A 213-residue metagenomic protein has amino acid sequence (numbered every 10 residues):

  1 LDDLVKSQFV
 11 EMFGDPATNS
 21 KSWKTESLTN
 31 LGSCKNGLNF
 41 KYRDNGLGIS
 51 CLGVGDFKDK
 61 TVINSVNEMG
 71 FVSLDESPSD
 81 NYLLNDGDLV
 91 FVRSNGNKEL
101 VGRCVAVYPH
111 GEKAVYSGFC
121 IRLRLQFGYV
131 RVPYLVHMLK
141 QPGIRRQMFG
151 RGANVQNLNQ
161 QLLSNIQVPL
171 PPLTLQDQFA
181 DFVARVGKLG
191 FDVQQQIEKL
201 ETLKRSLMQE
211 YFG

Functional and structural regions predicted by a protein language model:
D3-N39, N165-Q178, A184-G213: Non-catalytic DNA-recognition/assembly elements of restriction-modification systems
K21-K24, K41-G48, V66-N67, G150-G152: Short coil/turn segments at secondary-structure boundaries
T29-Y42, G55-D88: Sequence-specific dsDNA recognition surfaces
N39, K113-I121, G152-D177: A short glycine-rich beta-alpha junction/loop motif
K58-G70, L89-Y116, P133-H137, R145-G150: Short, ligand-facing micro-motifs at secondary-structure edges
L125: Extended, Lys/Arg-rich, non-catalytic nucleic-acid recognition/anchoring regions of very large nucleic-acid-interacting
Y129-P133, D177: Short, conserved charged micro-motifs
